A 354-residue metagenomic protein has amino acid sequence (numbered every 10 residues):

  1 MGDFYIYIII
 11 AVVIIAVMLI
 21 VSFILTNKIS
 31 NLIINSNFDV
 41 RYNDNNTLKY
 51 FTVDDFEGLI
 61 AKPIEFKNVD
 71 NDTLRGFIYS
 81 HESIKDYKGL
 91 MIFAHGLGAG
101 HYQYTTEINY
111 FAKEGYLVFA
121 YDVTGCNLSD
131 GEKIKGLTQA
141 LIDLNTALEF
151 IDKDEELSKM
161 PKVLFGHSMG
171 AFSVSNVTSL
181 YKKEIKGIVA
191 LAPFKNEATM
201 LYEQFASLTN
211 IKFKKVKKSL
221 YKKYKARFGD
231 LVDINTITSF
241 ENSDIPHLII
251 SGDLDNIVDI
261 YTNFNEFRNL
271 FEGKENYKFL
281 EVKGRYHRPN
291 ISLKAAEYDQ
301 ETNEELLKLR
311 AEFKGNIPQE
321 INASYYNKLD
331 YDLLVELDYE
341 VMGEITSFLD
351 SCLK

Functional and structural regions predicted by a protein language model:
G2-K67, F77-Y79, L306-P318: An N-terminal hydrophobic leader/cap segment in hydrolases
L97-N109, Y261: The serine-hydrolase catalytic nucleophile loop
I108-D130: Conserved alpha/beta-hydrolase
I134-E155: Alpha/beta-hydrolase active-site loop
N176-G229: Hydrolase active-site cap/lid region
S243, I249-S251, D255: Short beta-strand/loop motif that positions the catalytic acidic residue of the alpha/beta-hydrolase fold
I245, D259-N269, K294: Short alpha-helix in the alpha/beta-hydrolase fold that links the catalytic acid
K294-K354: Catalytic active-site module of serine/aspartate enzymes centered on a nucleophile-bearing elbow/loop
